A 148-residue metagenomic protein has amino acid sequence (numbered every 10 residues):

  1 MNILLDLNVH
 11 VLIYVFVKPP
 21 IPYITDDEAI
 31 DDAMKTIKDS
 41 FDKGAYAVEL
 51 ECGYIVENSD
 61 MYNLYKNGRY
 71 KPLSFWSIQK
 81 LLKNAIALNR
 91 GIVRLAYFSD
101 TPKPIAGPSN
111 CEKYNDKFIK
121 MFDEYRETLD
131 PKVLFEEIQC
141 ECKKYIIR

Functional and structural regions predicted by a protein language model:
M1, A29-A33, I78: Aromatic/hydrophobic pocket-lining residues that form the small-molecule binding cavity in soluble enzyme cores
M1-L7, S40, A85: Generic structural signal for hydrophobic
L5-D32, A47-I55, N67, F98: Conserved strand-turn element in the central/C-terminal portion of the radical SAM core barrel that lines
P22-D42, P102-C111: Catalytic cores of alpha/beta
F41, A47, C52-R148: Auxiliary Fe-S-binding modules of radical SAM enzymes
